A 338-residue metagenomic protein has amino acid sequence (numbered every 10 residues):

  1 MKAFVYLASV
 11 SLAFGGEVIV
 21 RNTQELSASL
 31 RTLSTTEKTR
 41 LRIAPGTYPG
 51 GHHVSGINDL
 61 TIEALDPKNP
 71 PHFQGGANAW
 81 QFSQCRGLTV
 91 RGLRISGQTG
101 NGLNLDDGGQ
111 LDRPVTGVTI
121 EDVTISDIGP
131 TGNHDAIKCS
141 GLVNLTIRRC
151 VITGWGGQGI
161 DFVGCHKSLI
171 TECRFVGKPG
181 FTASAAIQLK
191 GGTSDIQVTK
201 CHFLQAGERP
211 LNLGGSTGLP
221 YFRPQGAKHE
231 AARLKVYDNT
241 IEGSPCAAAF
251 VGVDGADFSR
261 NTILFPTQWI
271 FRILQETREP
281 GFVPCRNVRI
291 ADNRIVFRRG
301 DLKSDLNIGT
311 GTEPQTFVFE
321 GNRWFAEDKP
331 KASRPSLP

Functional and structural regions predicted by a protein language model:
M1-F4: Positively charged n-region of N-terminal signal peptides that target proteins for export
Y6-G15: Hydrophobic h-region of N-terminal signal peptides that target proteins for export in Gram-negative bacteria
G16-S27, R40-G51, G56-L103, E121-P130: Right-handed parallel beta-helix/beta-spiral solenoid domain characteristic of secreted/periplasmic
A28-R31, R149: Replace "anionic and nucleotidyl ligands
L30-T39: Beta-strand repeat architectures
T35, S55-G56, D112: Extracellular/periplasmic catalytic domains that process cell-envelope and extracellular macromolecules
K38, D59, R334-P338: Glycine-centered loop/turn motifs
G75-F82, S96-G117, I125-L145, V151-P338: Glycine- and acidic/polar-rich repeat regions and solenoidal domains
